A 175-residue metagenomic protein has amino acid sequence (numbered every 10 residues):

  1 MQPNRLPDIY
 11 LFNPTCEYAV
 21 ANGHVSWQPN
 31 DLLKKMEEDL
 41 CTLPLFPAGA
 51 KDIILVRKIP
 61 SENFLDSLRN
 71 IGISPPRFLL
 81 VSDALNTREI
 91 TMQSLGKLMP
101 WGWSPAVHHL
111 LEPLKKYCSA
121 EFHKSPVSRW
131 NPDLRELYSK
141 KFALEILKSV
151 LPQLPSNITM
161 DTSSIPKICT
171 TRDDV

Functional and structural regions predicted by a protein language model:
Q2-L55: N-terminal-proximal low-complexity accessory segments that begin disordered and transition into the first
L33-L43, P47, L55-V175: Conserved N-proximal alpha/beta basic substrate-recognition cap immediately N-terminal to, or forming the N-lobe
